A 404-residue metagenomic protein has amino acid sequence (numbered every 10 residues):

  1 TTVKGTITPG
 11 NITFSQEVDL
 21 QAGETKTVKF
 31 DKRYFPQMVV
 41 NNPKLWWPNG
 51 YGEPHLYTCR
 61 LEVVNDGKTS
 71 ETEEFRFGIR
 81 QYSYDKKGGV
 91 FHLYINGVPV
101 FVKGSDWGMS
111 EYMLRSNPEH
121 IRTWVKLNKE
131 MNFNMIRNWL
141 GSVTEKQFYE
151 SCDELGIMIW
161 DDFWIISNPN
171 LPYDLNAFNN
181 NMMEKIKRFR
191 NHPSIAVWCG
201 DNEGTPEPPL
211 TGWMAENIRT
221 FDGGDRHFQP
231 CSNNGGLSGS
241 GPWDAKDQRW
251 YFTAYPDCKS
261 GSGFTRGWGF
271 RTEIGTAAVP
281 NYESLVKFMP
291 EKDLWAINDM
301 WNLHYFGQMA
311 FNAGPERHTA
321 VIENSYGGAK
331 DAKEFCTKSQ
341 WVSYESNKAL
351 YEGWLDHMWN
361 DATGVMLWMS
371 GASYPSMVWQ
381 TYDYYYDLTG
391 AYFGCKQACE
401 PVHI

Functional and structural regions predicted by a protein language model:
T1-W139, V143, E154, D356-A362 (+2 more regions): Secreted/periplasmic carbohydrate-active enzymes, especially glycoside hydrolases
K68-V197, F306-E345: Active-site-adjacent substrate/metal-binding segments within catalytic domains of carbohydrate-active enzymes
E71, M183-N302: Active-site region of glycoside hydrolase catalytic domains
D85, M109-S110, V143-E145, S167-P169 (+4 more regions): Flexible loop/turn segments at secondary-structure boundaries
L127, E184-R188, E216-N217, A349-H357: A generic secondary-structure signal
N168-Y173, S238-G241, C395: Short, charged, surface-exposed secondary-structure boundary motifs
R219, P256-I404: Substrate-binding clefts and catalytic carboxylate motifs of secreted carbohydrate-active enzymes
